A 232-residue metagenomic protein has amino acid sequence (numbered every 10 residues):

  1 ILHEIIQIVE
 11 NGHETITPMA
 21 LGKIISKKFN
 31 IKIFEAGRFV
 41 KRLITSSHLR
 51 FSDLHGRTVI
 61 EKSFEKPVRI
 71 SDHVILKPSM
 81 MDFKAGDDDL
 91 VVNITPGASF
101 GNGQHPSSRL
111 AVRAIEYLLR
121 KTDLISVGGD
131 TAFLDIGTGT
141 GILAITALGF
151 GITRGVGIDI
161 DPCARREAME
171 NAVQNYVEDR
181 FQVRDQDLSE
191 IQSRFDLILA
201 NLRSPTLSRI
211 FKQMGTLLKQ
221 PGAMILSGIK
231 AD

Functional and structural regions predicted by a protein language model:
I1-G86: N-terminal auxiliary segments of SAM/dcSAM-dependent transferases
L49, L76, V92, F181-V183: Generic structural signal for residues in well-ordered beta-strands
S63-V127: SAM-dependent Rossmann-like transferase core, predominantly class I methyltransferases with a strong bias toward
P106-D187: Conserved SAM/SAH cofactor-binding pocket of Class I
I160-D232: S-adenosylmethionine
